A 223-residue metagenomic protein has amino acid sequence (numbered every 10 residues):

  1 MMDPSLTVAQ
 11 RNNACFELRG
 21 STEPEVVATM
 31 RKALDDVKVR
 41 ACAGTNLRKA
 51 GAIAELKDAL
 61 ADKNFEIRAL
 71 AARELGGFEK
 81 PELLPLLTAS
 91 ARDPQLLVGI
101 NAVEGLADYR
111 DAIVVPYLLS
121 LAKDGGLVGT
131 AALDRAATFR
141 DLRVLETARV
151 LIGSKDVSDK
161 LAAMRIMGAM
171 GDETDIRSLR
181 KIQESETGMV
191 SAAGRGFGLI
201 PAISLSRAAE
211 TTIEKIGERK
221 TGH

Functional and structural regions predicted by a protein language model:
M1-S5: N-terminal "cap/leader" segments of large eukaryotic alpha-helical scaffolds
V8-E23, A28-K32, K38-A61, E66-K80 (+7 more regions): Structural detector for internal amphipathic alpha-helices that build alpha-solenoid repeat scaffolds
G126, R180-G188: TPR/TPR-like (Sel1-like) alpha-helical repeat modules
G222-H223: Short, solvent-exposed mixed-charge patches
